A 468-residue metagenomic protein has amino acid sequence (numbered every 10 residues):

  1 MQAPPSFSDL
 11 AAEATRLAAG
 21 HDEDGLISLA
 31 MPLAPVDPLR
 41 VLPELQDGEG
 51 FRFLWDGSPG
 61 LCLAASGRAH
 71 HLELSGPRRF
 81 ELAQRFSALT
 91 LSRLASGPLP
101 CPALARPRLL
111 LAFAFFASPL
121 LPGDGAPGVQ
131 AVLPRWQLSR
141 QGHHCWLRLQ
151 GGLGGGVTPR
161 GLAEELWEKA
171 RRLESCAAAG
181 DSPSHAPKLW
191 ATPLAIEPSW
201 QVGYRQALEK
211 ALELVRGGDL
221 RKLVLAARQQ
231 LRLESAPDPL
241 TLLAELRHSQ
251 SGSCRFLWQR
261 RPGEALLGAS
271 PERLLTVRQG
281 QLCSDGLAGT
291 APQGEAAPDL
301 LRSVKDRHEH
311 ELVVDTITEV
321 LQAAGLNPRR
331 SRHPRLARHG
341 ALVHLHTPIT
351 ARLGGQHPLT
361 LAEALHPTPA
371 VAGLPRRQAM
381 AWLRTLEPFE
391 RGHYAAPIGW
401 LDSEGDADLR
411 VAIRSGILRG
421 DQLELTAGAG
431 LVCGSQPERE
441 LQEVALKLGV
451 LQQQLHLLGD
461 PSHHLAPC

Functional and structural regions predicted by a protein language model:
Q2-R52, G57-Q84, E164-E209, A227-L233 (+3 more regions): Contiguous alpha-helical scaffold segments within structured protein domains that host functional hotspots
A65-H70, D124-G125, W136, A227-L312 (+3 more regions): An anion-binding catalytic pocket shared by soluble metabolic enzymes
L72-R108: Donor-binding/catalytic cores of nucleotide-activated saccharide and glycerol-phosphate transferases/polymerases
S96-P159: Hydrophobic alpha-helical hairpins/lids featuring a short glycine-rich hinge
H144-G155, S284-G286, L423-C433: Short, well-ordered beta-strand elements
G218, L275, D315: Conserved hydrophobic/aromatic pocket- or pore-lining residues that grip, position, or stack substrates in active sites
I349-C468: Conserved hydrophobic core element of enzyme catalytic domains
